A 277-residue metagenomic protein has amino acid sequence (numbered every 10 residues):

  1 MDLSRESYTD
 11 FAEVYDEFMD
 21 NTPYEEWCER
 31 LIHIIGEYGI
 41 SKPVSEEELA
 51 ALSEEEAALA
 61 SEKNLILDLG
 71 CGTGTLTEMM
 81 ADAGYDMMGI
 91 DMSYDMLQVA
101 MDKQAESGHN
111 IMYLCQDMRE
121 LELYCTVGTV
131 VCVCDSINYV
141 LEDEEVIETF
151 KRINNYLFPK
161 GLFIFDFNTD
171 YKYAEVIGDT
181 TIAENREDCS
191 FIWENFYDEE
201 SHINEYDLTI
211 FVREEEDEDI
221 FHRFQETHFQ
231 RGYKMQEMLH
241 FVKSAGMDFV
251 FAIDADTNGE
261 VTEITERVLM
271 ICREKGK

Functional and structural regions predicted by a protein language model:
M1-E62: Conserved class I S-adenosyl-L-methionine
L65-L69, G74-E120: Class I SAM-dependent methyltransferase SAM/SAH-binding core
E122-T129: A short acidic, Gly/Pro-enriched loop at the edge of an enzyme's catalytic core that lines a small-molecule cofactor
V133-D135: Residues lining the SAM
N138-V140: A short His-aromatic
I147-P159: A short glycine-rich, Lys/Arg-flanked "PGG" loop and its adjoining helix->strand segment in the class I
I164-E237: SAM-dependent methyltransferase
F229-K277: C-terminal lobe and adjacent flexible extensions of AdoMet/dcAdoMet transferase-like proteins
